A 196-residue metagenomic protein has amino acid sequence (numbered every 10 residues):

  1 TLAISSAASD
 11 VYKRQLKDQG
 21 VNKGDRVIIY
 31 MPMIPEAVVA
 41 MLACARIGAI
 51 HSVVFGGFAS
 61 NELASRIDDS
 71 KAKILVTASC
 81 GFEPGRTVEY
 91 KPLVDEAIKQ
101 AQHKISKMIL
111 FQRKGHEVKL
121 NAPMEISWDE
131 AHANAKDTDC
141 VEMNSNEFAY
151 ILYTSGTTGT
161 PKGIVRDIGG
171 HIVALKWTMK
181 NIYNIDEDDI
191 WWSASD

Functional and structural regions predicted by a protein language model:
T1-A8, Y12: Single conserved hydrophobic/aromatic residue that forms the stacking wall/gate of nucleotide- or nucleobase-binding
A8, G24, K71-A72, I105 (+1 more regions): Local beta-strand N-terminus motif with an aromatic residue
D10, A133, I164-N184: Conserved structural elements of the adenylate-forming
Q15-A64, A194-D196: Conserved AMP-binding/adenylate-forming
V27, C44, F148, T154-T157 (+2 more regions): Conserved S/T- and glycine-rich ATP-binding loop of Class I adenylate-forming
Y30, V54, A78, F111 (+4 more regions): Generic beta-strand/beta-sheet core signal
R46-E130: Structural core segment of the AMP-binding/adenylate-forming
M108-F111, L120-Y153, T160, L175 (+1 more regions): Conserved pre-ATP/AMP-binding loop-to-beta segment of ANL
